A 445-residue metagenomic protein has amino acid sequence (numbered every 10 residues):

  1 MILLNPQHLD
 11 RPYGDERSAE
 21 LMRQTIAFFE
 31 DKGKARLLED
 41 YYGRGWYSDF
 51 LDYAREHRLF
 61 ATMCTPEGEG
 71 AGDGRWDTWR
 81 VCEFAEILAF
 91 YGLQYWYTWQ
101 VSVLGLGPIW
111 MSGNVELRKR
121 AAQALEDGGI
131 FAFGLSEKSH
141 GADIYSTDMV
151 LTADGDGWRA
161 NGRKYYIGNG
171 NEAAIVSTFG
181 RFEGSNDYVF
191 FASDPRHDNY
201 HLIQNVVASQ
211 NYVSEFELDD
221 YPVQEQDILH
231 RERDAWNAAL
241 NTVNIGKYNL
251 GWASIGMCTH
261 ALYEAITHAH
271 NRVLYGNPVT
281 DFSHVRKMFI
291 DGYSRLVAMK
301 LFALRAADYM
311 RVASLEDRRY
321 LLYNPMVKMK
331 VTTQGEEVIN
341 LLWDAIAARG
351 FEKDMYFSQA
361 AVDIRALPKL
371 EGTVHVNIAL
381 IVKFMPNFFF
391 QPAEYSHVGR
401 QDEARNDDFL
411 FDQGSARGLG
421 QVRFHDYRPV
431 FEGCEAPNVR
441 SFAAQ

Functional and structural regions predicted by a protein language model:
M1-M63, E67-R80, E86, Y95 (+12 more regions): Flavin-dependent oxidoreductase catalytic core characteristic of acyl-CoA dehydrogenase/oxidase-like enzymes
F84, L88-A89, S193-H197, D219-V223: Short Ser/Thr-interspersed hydrophobic loop/turn segments at strand-loop and sheet-helix junctions that line or gate
W96-E116, G141-I144, G157: N-terminal glycine-rich flavin-associated loop
D127-S136: A short, Trp-centered hydrophobic/proline-enriched beta-strand micro-motif
D143-Y145, N169-A173, M355: Short glycine/proline-enriched turns and hinge-like loops at secondary-structure junctions
N161-H201: A short core secondary-structure module
D198-Q224: Flexible, small-/acidic-enriched active-site or ligand-binding loops
D219-N237: Long, acidic (Asp/Glu-rich), low-complexity accessory segments flanking structured domains
